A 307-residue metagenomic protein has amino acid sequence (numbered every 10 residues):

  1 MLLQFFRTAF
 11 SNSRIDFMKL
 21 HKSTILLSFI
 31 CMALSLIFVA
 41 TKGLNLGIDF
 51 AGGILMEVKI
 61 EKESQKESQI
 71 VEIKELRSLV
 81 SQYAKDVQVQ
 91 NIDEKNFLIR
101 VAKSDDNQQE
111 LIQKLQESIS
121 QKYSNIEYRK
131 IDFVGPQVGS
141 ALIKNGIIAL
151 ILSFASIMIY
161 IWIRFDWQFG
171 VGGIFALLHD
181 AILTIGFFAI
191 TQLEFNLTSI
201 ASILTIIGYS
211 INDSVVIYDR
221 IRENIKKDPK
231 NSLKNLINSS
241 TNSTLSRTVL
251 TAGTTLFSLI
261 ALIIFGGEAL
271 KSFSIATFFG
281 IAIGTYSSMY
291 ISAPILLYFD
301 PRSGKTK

Functional and structural regions predicted by a protein language model:
M1-K307: A structural signal for conserved, well-ordered secondary-structure elements that form binding/interaction cores
